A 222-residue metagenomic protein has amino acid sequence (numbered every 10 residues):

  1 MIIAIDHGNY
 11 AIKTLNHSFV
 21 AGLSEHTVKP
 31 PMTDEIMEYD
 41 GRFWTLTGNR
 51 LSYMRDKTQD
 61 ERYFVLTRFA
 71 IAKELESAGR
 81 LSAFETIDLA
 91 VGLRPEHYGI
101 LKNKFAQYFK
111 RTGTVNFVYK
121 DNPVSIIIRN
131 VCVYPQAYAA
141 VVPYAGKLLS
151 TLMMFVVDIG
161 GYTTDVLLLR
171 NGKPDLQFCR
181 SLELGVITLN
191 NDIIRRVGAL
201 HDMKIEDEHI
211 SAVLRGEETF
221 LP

Functional and structural regions predicted by a protein language model:
M1-M154, N171-T188, L200-M203, E208-P222: Nucleotide/phosphate-binding catalytic cleft detector across ATP-hydrolyzing and phosphate-transferring enzymes
I159-D165: Ser/Thr-glycine-rich phosphate-binding loops at phosphate-binding pockets of nucleotides, nucleotide cofactors
V166-R170: PRPP/pyrophosphate-binding module of the type I phosphoribosyltransferase fold
N191, R195-A199: Long, charge-rich alpha-helical interaction segments
